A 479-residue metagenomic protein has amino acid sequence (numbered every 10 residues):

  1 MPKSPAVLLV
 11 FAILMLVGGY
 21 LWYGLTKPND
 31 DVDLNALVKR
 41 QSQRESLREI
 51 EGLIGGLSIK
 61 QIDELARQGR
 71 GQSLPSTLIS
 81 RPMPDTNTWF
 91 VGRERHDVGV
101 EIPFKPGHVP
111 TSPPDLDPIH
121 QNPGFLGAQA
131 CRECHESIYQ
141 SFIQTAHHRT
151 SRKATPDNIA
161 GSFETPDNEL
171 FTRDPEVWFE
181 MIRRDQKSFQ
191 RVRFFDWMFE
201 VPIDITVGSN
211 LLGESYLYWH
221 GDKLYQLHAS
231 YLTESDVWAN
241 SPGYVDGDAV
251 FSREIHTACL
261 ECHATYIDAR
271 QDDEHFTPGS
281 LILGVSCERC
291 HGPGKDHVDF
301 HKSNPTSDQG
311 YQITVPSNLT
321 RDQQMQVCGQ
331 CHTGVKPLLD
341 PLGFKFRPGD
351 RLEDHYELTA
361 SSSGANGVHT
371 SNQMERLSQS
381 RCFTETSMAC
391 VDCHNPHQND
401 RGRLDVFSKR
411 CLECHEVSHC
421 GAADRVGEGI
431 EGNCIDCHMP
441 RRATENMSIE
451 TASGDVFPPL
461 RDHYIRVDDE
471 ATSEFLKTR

Functional and structural regions predicted by a protein language model:
M1-A6: Positively charged n-region of N-terminal signal peptides that target proteins for export
V7-L21: Hydrophobic membrane-insertion alpha-helices, especially the h-region of bacterial N-terminal signal peptides
Y23-E51: Ser/Thr/Pro/Gly-rich low-complexity linker/stalk segments immediately outside membranes or between
R40-P114, S137-L211, S215-H220, H228 (+2 more regions): Primarily the internal scaffold of c-type cytochrome electron-transfer domains, especially repeated/multiheme c-type
I119-E133: Local sequence-structure signature of Cys/Sec-based thiol-disulfide redox active-site neighborhoods
N122-L126, F251, P278-S280: Immediate flanking context of iron-sulfur cluster ligation sites
G221-I255: A short, surface-exposed interaction/processing loop segment used at functional sites
H256-A258, C262-T265: A gly/proline- and charged-residue-enriched helix-loop-helix capping module
